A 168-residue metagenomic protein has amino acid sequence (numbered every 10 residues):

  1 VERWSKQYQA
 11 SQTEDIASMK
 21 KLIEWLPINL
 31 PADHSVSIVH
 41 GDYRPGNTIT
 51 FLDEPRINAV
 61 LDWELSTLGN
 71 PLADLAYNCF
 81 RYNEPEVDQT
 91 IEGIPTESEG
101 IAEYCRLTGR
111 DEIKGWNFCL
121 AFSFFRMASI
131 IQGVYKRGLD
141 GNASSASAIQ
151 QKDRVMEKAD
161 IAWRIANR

Functional and structural regions predicted by a protein language model:
V1-G41, F51-E54, R106-G109: An alpha-helical support segment within catalytic cores of ATP-dependent transferases
S37, R56-A59, P71: Protein kinase-like catalytic core scaffold
G41, G46, L61, A73: Active-site flanking residues adjacent to catalytic metal/cofactor-binding acidic residues
N47-V60: Conserved protein kinase catalytic/activation segment
V60-S66: Activation of the activation-loop gatekeeper triad in protein kinase-fold domains
L72-G109, F122-G141: Active-site activation/catalytic loop segments of kinase-like enzymes and analogous catalytic loops in related
G109-F118: Short, surface-exposed acidic
R137-D140, S145-R168: Regulatory N- and C-terminal appendages and interdomain linkers associated with kinase/kinase-like NTP transferase
